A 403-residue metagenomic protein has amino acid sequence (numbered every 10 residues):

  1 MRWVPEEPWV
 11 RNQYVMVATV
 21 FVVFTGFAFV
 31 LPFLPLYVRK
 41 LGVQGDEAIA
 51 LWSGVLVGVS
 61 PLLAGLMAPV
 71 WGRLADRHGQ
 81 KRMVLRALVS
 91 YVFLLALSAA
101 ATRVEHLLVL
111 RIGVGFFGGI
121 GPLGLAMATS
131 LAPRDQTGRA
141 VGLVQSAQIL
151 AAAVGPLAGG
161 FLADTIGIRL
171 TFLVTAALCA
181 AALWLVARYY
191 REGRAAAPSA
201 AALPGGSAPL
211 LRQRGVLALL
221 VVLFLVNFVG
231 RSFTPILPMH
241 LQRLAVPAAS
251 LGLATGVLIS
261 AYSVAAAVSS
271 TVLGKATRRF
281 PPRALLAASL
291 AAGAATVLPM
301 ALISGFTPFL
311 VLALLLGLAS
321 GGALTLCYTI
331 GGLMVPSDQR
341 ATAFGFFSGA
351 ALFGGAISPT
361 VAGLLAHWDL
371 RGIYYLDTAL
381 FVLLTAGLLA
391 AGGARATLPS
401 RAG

Functional and structural regions predicted by a protein language model:
M1-V10, R191-L220, G403: Juxtamembrane intracellular "pre-TM" segments in multi-pass secondary transporters
F33-A50, I236-L253: Short amphipathic helix-loop junctions that connect adjacent transmembrane helices in Major Facilitator Superfamily/SLC
V55-W71, S260-V272: Central cavity-lining transmembrane alpha-helices of secondary-active solute carriers, predominantly the Major
G65-T102, T277-F280: Conserved MFS/SLC helix-loop-helix module at the cytosolic interface between two early adjacent transmembrane helices
R82-L97, A176, A284-P299: Structural signature of the two symmetry-related core transmembrane helices
L110-Q148, I330: Cytoplasmic helix-loop-helix junction between adjacent transmembrane helices in 12-TM secondary transporters
L170-A187, I373-A390: Symmetry-related core transmembrane helices of the 12-TM Major Facilitator Superfamily/SLC fold
Q339-H367: A late C-terminal transmembrane helix in Major Facilitator Superfamily
